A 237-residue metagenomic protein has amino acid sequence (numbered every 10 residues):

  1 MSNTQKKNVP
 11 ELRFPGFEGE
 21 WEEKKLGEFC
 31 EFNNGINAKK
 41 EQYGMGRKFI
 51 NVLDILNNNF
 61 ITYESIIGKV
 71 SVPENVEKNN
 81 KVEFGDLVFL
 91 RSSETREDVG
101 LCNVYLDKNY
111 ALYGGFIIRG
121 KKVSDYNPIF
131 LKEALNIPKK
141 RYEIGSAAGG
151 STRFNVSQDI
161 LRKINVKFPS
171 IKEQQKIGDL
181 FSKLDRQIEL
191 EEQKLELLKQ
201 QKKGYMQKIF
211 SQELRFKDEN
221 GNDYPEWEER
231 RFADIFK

Functional and structural regions predicted by a protein language model:
M1-S2, E11-G16, P73, S151-R153 (+2 more regions): Short, recurring structural edge motifs at helix starts
L12-I36, D218-K237: Non-catalytic DNA-recognition/assembly elements of restriction-modification systems
F14-P15, I177-I188, F216, N220: Hydrophobic structural patches
E20-E23, L190, L198: Interdomain signal-transducing alpha-helical coiled-coil linkers
G27-V166, A233-K237: DNA target-recognition domains and sequence-specific DNA-contacting regions of bacterial/archaeal
